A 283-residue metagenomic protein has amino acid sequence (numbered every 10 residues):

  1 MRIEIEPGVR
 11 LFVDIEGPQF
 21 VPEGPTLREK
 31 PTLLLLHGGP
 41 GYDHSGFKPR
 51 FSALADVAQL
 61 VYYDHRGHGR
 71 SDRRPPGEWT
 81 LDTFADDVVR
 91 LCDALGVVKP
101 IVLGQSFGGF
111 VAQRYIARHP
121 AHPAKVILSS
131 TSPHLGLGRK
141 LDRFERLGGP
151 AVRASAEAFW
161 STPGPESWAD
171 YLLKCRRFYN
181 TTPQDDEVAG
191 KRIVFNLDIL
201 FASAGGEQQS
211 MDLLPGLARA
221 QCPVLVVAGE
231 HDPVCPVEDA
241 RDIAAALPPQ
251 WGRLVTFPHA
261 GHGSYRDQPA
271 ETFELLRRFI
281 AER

Functional and structural regions predicted by a protein language model:
V9-R73: Conserved HGGG/HGGXW glycine-rich cap/lid loop of the alpha/beta-hydrolase fold
D56, V61-F107, E274: Active-site loop/oxyanion-hole signature of alpha/beta-hydrolase fold enzymes
A124-F159: Flexible "cap/lid" loop of the alpha/beta hydrolase fold
W160-Q208, G216: Conserved alpha/beta-hydrolase catalytic His-Asp/Glu region
A220, V226-A228, D232: Short beta-strand/loop motif that positions the catalytic acidic residue of the alpha/beta-hydrolase fold
P233-D239: Conserved alpha/beta-hydrolase "acid-adjacent" motif
A245-G263: Catalytic histidine neighborhood in serine/cysteine hydrolases with alpha/beta-hydrolase-type architecture
A260-P269, F273: Catalytic histidine-centered segment of alpha/beta-hydrolase-like enzymes
